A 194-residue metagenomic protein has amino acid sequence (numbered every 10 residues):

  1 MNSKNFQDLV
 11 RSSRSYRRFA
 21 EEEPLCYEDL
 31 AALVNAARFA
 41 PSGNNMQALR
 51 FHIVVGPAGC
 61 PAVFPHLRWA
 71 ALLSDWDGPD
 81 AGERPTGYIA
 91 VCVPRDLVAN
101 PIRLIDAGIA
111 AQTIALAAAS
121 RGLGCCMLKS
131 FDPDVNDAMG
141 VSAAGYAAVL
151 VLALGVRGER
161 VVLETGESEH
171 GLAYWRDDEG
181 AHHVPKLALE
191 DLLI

Functional and structural regions predicted by a protein language model:
M1-I194: Acidic, surface-exposed loops and disordered segments
